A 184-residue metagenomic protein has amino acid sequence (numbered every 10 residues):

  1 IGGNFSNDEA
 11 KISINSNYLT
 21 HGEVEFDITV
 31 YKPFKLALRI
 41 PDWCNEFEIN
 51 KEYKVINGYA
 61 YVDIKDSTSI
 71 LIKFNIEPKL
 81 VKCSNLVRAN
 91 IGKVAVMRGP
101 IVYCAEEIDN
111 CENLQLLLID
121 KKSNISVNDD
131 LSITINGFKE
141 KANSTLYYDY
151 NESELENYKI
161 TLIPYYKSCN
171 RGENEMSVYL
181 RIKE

Functional and structural regions predicted by a protein language model:
I1-H21, K73-E184: C-terminal beta-rich recognition modules with glycine/proline-rich loops and embedded aromatic residues
I1-N57, M97: Carbohydrate-active enzyme catalytic cores, enriched for enzymes that act on polyanionic acidic polysaccharides
H21-E25, N57-Y61, S67-S69, K93 (+1 more regions): A generic structural signal for beta-strand entry/edge sites
E48-S69, N75-S84: A surface-exposed beta-strand-loop module
